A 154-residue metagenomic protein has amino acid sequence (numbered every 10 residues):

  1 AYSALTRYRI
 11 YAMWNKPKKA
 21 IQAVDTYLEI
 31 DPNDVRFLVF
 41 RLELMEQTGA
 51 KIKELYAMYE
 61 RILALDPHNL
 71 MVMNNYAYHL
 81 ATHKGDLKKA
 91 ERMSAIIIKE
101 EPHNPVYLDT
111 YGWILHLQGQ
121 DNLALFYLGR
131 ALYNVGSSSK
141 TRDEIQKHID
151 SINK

Functional and structural regions predicted by a protein language model:
S3, F37, V72, Y107 (+1 more regions): TPR alpha-solenoid repeat register
R9, E43-L44, Y78-H79, W113 (+2 more regions): Residue-level recognition of tetratricopeptide repeat
M13-W14, Q47-T48, T82-H83, L117 (+1 more regions): Register position in tetratricopeptide repeats
P17, K51-I52, D86-L87, D121: TPR-repeat structural position
A20, E54-L55, A90, A124: Single-residue signature of alpha-solenoid repeat helices
T26-E29, E60-A64, A95-K99, Y133: Conserved structural position within tetratricopeptide repeats
P32, P67, E101-P102, G136: Short coil turns that delineate tetratricopeptide repeat
